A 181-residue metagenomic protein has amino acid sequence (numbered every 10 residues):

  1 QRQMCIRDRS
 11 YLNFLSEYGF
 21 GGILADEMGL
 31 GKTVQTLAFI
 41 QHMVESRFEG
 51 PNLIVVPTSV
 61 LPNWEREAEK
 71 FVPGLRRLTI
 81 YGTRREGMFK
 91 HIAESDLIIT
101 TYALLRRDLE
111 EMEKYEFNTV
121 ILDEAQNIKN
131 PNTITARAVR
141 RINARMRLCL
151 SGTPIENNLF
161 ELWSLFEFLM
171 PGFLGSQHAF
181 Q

Functional and structural regions predicted by a protein language model:
Q1-Q3, R7-Q181: ASCE P-loop NTPase motor core, strongest for the SF2 helicase catalytic module
